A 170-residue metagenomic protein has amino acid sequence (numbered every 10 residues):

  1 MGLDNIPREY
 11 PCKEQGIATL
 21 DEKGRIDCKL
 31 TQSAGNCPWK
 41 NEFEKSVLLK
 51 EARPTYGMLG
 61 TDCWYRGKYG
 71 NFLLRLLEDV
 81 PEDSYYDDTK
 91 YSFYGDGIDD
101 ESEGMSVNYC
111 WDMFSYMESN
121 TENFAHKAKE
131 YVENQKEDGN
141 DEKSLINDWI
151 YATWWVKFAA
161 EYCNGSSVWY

Functional and structural regions predicted by a protein language model:
M1-Y162, S166-Y170: Acidic (Asp/Glu-rich) sequence patches and key acidic residues that form negatively charged surfaces used
